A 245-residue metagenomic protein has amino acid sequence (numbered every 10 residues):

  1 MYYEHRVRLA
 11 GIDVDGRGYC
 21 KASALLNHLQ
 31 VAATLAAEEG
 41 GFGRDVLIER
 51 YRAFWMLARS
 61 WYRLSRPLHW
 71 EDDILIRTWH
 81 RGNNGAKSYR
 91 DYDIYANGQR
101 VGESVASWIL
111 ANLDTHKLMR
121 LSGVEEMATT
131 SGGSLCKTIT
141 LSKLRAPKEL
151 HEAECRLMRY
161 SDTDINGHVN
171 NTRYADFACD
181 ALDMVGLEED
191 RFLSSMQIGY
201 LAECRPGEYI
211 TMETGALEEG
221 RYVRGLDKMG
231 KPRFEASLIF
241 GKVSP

Functional and structural regions predicted by a protein language model:
M1-L57, V105, N112-F192: Hot-dog-fold acyl-thioester-processing enzymes
Y2-Y3, Y19, Y51, Y62 (+6 more regions): Sequence-level detector for tyrosine residue identity
Y3-E4, R63-A146, C204-P206, G215-P245: HotDog/MaoC-like acyl-thioester-processing domains
A58-L64, I76, S195-Y200: Short structured motifs
R156-S244: Acidic/His-leaning functional-site neighborhoods
